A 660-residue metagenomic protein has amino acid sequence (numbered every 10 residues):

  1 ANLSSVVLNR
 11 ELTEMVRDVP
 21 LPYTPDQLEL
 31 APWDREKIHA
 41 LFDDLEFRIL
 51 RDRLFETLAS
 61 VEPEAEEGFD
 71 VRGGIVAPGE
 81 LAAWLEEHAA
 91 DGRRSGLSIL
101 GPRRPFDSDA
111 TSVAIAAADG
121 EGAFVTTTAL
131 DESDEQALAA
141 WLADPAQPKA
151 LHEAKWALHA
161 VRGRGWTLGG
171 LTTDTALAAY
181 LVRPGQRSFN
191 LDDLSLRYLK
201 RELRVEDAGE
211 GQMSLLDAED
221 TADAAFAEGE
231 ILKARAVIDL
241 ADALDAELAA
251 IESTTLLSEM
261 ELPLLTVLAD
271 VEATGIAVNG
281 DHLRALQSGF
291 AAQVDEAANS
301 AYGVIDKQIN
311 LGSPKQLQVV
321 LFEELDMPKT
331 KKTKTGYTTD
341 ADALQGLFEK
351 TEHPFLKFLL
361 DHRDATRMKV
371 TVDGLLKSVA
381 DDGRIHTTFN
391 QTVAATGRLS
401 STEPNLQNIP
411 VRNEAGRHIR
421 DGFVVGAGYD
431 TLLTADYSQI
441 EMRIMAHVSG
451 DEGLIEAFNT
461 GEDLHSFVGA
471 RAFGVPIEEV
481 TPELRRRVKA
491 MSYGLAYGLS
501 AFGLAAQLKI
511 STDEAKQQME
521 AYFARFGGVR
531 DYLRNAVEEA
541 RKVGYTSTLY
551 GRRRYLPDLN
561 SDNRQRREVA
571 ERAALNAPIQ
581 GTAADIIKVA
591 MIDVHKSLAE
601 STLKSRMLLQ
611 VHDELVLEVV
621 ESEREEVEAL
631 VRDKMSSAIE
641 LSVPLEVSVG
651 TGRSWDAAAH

Functional and structural regions predicted by a protein language model:
N2-A129, Q186, G211, L215-E414 (+8 more regions): Conserved "right-hand" nucleotidyltransferase catalytic core of DNA-directed polymerases
W84-E87, D131-A146: Short, basic/hydrophobic alpha-helical segments
D109, A116-A118, L138-D245, E259: Charged catalytic and DNA/RNA-contacting regions of genome-maintenance and nucleic-acid-processing enzymes
E132-D134, S313, S622-A629: Short, conserved charged micro-motifs
A146-H152, V161-R162, R420-M445, E456-K489: Conserved catalytic alpha/beta cores of large enzymes that bind or transform nucleotide phosphates and polynucleotides
L216-E219, T266, D270-A273, E349-E352 (+9 more regions): Conserved catalytic core of nucleic-acid polymerases
R525-G527, D633-L641: A common structural junction motif
L617-E621: Short beta-strand-to-loop capping motifs
